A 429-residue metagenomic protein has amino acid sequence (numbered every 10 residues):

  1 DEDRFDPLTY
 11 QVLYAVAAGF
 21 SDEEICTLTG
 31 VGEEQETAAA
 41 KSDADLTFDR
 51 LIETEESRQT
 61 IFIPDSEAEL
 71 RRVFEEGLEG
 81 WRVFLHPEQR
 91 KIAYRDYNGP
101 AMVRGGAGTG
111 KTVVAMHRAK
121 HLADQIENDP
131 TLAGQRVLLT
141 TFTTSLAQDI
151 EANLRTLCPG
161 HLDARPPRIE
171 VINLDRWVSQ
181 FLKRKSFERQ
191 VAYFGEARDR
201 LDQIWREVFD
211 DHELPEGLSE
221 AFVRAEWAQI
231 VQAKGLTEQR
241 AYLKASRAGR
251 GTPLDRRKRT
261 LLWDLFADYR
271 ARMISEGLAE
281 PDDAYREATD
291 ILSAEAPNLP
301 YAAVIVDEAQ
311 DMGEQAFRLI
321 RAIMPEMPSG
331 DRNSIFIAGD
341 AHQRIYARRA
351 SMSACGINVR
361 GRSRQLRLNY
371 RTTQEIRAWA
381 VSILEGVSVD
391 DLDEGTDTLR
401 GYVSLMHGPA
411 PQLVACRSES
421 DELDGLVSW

Functional and structural regions predicted by a protein language model:
D1-E69: N-terminal accessory nucleic-acid engagement/regulatory domains that precede and modulate ATP-driven motor cores
D1-V12, V16, S186-K258: ATP-hydrolysis module of ASCE/P-loop NTPase motor domains, specifically the Walker B Asp-Glu catalytic pair
S21, V231-L236, A296, G313: Short alpha-helix boundary/capping elements
Q59-F62, Q232-Y242, E385-G395: Proline-centered turn/helix-capping motifs that create local helix->coil transitions or kinks
Q59-R82, S404-P411: Conserved adenine-nucleotide phosphate-binding loops and their immediately adjacent elements
R71, E75, A233-D283: Conserved P-loop NTPase mechanochemical-coupling segment
E79-F84, H212-P215: Short amphipathic alpha-helical boundary/capping segments
R82, H86-P130, G134-R136, F142-G195 (+4 more regions): Conserved helicase motor core of SF1/SF2 NTP-dependent helicases
